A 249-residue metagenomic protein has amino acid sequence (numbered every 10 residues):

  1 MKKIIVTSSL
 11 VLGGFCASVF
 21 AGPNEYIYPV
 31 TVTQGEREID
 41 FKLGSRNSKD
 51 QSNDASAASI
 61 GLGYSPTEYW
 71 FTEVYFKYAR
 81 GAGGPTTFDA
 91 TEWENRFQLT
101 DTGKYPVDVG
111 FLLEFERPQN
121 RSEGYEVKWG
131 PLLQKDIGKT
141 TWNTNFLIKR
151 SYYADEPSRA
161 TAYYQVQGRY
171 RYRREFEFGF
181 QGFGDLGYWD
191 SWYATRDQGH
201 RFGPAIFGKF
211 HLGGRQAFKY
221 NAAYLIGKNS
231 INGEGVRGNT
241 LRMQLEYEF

Functional and structural regions predicted by a protein language model:
M1-I27, T31: Cleavable N-terminal export/targeting peptides
F20-F249: Transmembrane beta-barrel domains of Gram-negative outer membranes and organellar outer membranes
